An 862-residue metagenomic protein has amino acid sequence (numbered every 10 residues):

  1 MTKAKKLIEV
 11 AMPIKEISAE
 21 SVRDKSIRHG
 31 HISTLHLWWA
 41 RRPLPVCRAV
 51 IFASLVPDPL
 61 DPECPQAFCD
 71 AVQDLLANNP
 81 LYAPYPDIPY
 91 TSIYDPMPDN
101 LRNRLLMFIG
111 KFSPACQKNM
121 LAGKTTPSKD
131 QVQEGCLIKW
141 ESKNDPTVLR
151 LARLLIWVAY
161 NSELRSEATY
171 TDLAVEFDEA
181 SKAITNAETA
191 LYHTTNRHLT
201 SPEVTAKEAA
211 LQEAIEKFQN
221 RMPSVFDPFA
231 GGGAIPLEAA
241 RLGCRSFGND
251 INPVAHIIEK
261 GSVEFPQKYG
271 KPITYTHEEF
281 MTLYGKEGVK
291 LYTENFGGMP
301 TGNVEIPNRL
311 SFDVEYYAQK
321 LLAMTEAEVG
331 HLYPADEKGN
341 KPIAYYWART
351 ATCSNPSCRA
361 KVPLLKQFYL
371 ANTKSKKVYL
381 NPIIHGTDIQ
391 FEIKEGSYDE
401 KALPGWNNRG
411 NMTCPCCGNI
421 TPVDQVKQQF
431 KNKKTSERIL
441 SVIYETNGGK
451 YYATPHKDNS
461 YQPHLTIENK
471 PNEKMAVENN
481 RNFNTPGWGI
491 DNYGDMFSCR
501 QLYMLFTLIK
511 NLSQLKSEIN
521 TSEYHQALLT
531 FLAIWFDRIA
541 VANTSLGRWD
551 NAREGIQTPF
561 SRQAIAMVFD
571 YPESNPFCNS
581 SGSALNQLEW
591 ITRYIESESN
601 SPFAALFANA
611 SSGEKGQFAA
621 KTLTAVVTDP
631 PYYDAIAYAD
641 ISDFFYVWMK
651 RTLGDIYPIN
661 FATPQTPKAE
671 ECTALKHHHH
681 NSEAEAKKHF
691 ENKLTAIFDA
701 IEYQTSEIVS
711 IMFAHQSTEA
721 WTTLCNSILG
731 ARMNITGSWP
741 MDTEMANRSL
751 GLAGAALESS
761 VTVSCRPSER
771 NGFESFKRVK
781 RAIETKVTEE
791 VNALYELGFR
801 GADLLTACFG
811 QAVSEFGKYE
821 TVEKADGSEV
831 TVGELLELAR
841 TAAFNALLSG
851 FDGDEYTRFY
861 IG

Functional and structural regions predicted by a protein language model:
T2-F226, A240-L623, Y638-S682, I697 (+7 more regions): Nucleic-acid modification enzymes, centered on SAM-dependent nucleic-acid methyltransferases
F226-G233: Class I SAM-dependent methyltransferase "Motif I" SAM/SAH-binding loop
P228, N249, T628-P630: Conserved beta-strand/loop positions that form the S-adenosyl-L-methionine
G233-A234, I636: Conserved SAM/SAH-binding loop-helix junction of Class I S-adenosyl-L-methionine-dependent methyltransferases
E691-E707, G730: A short glycine-rich, Lys/Arg-flanked "PGG" loop and its adjoining helix->strand segment in the class I
S710-F713: Short catalytic-loop micro-motif centered on adjacent basic/acidic residues
